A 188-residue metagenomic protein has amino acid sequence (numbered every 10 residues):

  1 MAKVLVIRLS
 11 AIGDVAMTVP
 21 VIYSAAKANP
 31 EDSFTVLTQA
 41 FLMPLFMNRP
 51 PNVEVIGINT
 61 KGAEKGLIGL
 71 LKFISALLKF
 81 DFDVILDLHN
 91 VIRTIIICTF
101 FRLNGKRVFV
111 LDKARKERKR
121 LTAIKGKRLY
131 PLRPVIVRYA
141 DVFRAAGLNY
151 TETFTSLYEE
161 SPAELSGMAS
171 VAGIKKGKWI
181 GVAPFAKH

Functional and structural regions predicted by a protein language model:
M1-H188: Catalytic machinery of carbohydrate-active enzymes, primarily nucleotide-sugar-dependent glycosyltransferases
